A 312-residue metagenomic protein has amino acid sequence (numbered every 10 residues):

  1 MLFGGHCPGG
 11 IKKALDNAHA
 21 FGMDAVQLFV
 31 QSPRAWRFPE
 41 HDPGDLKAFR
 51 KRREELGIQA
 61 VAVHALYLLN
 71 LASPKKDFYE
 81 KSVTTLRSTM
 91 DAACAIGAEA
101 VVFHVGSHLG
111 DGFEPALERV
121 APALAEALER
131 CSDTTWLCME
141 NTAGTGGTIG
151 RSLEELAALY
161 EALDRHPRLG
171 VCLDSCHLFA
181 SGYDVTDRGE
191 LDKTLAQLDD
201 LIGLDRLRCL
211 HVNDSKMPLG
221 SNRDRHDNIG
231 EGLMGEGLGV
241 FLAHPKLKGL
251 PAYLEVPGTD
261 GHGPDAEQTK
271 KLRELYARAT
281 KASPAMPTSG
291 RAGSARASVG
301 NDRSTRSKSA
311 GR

Functional and structural regions predicted by a protein language model:
M1-A65, L69-S88, R278-R291, N301-S304 (+1 more regions): N-terminal pre-domain/capping segments
H6-G10, Q31-P33, L66-L68, G106-H108 (+4 more regions): Active-site beta-loop-alpha junctions enriched in small/polar residues
D16-M23, H41-A62, T89-G97, E126-T134 (+3 more regions): Acidic (Asp/Glu)-rich catalytic clusters
A18, H64, S82, A93 (+5 more regions): Conserved, mostly hydrophobic/aromatic
D24-F29, Q59-V63, L169-S175, L204-K216: Non-cysteine beta-strand/loop elements that form the S-adenosyl-L-methionine
L71-G170: Active-site acidic/histidine proton-transfer and metal-coordination neighborhood in alpha/beta enzyme cores
E114, I149-A157, F179-G249, P257 (+1 more regions): Gly/Pro-rich active-site loop or hairpin
H262-A279: C-terminal helical cap(s) of enzyme catalytic domains, especially alpha/beta-barrels
